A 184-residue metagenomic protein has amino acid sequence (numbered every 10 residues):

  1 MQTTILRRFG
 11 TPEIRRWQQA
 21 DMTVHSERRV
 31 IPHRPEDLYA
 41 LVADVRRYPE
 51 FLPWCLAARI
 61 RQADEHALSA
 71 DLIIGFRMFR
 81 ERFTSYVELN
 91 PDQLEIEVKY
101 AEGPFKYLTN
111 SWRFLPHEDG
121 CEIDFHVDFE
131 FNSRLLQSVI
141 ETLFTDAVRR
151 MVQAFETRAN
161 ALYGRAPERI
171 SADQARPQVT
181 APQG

Functional and structural regions predicted by a protein language model:
Q2-H66, D119, R165, V179-G184: Hydrophobic ligand-binding cavity/cleft-lining segments
E36, W112, Q153: Short alpha-helical basic/polar micro-motif
A43, T109, S138-V139: Generic recognition of short, well-ordered alpha-helical segments
D44, A101-G103, E141: Short beta->alpha junction loops/turns
P49-P53, A57-H66, I73-D124, D128-E130 (+2 more regions): Hydrophobic-ligand binding "helix-grip"
F131, L135-V179, Q183: A conserved amphipathic terminal alpha-helix motif
